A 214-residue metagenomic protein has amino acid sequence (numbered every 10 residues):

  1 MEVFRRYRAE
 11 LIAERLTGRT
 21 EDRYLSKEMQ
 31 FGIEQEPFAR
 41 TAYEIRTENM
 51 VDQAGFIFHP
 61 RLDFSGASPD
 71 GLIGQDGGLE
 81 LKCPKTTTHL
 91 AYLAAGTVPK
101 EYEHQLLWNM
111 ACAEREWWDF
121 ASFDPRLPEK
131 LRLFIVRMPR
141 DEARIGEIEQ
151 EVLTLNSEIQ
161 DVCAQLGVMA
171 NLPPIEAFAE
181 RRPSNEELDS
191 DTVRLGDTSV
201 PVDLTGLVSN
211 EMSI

Functional and structural regions predicted by a protein language model:
M1-I214: Accessory terminal regions of nucleic-acid processing enzymes
